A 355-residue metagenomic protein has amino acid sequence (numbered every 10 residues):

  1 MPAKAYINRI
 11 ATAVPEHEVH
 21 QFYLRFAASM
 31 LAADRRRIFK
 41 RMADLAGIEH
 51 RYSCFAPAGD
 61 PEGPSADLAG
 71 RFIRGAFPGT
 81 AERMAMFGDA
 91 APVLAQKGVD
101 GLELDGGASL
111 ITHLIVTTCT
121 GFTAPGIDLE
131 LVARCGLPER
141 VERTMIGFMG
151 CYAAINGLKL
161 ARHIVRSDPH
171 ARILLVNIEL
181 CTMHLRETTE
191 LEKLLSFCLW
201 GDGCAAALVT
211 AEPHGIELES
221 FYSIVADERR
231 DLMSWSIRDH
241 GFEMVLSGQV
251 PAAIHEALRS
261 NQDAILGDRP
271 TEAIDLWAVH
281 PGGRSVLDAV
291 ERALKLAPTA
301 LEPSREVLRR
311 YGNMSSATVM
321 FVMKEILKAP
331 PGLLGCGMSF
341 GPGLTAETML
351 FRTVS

Functional and structural regions predicted by a protein language model:
M1-M86, R172, C181, L185-E256 (+4 more regions): Condensing-enzyme catalytic core mediating Claisen C-C bond formation in acyl metabolism
I48, A69, A90-D105, L160 (+3 more regions): Short, well-ordered amphipathic alpha-helical segments that serve as non-catalytic structural scaffolds within diverse
I48-G136, E272-L287: Conserved beta-ketoacyl condensing-enzyme motif
P78, S109-H113, C135-G147, E187-E192 (+1 more regions): Glycine/charged-rich beta-loop-alpha catalytic/anionic-binding loops adjacent to active sites
A81-M86, V116, R143-G147, E192-L194 (+2 more regions): A short glycine/serine-rich beta->alpha loop
C119-T120, R140, M145-R166, H255 (+2 more regions): Claisen-condensing/thiolase-fold acyl-transfer catalytic domains that form or cleave C-C bonds in fatty acid
T123-L129, L175-L195, Y222-R238, R284-R292 (+1 more regions): Active-site-adjacent elements of ketosynthase-type condensing enzymes
